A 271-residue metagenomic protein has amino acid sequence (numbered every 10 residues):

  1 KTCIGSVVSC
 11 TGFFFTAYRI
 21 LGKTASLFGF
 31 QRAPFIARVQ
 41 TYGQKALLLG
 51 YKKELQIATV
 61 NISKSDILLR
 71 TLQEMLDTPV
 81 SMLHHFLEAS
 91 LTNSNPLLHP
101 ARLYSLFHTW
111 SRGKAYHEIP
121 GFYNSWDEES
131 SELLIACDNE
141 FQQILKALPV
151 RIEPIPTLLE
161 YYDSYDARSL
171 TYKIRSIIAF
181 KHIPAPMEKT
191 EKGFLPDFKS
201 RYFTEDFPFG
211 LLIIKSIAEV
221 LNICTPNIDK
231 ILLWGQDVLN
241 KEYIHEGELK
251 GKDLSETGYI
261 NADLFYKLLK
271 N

Functional and structural regions predicted by a protein language model:
K1-T41: Rossmann-like NAD(P)(H) cofactor-binding subdomain of soluble oxidoreductases
T2-G5, V60, S125-L133, F198-D206: Conserved aromatic-histidine-acidic binding/catalytic patches
T24-G29, P79-M82, C224-T225: A short alpha-helix-loop-beta-strand transition element characteristic of N-terminal alpha/beta dinucleotide-binding
P34-C137, D263-F265, L269-K270: Substrate/ligand-engaging "lid" and interaction regions
T71, E132-Q143, A147, F209 (+1 more regions): A non-catalytic, amphipathic alpha-helix used as a structural packing/dimerization or gating element in enzyme scaffolds
H117-E128, I155-L158, G193-K199: Short, flexible active-site loops
S130, D138-K192: Small-residue-rich helix-loop
A167-N271: C-terminal helical cap and adjacent loop that interface with cofactors, partners, or active-site loops
